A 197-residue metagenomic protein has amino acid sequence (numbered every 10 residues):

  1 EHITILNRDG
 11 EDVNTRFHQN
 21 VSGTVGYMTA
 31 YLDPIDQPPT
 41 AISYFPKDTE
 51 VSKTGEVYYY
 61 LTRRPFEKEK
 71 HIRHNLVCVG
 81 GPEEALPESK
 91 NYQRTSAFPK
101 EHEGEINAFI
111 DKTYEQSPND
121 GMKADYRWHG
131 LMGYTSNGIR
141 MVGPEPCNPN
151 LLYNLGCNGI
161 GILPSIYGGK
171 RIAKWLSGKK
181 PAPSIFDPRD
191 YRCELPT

Functional and structural regions predicted by a protein language model:
E1, N7-R8, M28-T29, I42-R64 (+1 more regions): Extended catalytic-interface subdomain
E1-T40: Central helical "cap/lid" subdomain
I3, I35, E67, A85 (+1 more regions): Short loop/turn segments at secondary-structure transitions that flank enzyme active sites
F17-G23, I42-K53, K123, H129-G133: Short Gly/Pro-enriched turn/cap motifs at secondary-structure boundaries
S22-T24, T54-E56, I72, N137: Short, solvent-exposed loop/turn segments at the edges of secondary structure
Q37, F66-H74: Short, solvent-exposed loop/turn segments that connect beta-strands within catalytic domains and beta-strand-rich
T62-F66, P144-E145: Short beta-strand micro-motifs enriched in acidic
I72-N75, G81-T197: C-terminal catalytic lobe of FAD-dependent flavoproteins
